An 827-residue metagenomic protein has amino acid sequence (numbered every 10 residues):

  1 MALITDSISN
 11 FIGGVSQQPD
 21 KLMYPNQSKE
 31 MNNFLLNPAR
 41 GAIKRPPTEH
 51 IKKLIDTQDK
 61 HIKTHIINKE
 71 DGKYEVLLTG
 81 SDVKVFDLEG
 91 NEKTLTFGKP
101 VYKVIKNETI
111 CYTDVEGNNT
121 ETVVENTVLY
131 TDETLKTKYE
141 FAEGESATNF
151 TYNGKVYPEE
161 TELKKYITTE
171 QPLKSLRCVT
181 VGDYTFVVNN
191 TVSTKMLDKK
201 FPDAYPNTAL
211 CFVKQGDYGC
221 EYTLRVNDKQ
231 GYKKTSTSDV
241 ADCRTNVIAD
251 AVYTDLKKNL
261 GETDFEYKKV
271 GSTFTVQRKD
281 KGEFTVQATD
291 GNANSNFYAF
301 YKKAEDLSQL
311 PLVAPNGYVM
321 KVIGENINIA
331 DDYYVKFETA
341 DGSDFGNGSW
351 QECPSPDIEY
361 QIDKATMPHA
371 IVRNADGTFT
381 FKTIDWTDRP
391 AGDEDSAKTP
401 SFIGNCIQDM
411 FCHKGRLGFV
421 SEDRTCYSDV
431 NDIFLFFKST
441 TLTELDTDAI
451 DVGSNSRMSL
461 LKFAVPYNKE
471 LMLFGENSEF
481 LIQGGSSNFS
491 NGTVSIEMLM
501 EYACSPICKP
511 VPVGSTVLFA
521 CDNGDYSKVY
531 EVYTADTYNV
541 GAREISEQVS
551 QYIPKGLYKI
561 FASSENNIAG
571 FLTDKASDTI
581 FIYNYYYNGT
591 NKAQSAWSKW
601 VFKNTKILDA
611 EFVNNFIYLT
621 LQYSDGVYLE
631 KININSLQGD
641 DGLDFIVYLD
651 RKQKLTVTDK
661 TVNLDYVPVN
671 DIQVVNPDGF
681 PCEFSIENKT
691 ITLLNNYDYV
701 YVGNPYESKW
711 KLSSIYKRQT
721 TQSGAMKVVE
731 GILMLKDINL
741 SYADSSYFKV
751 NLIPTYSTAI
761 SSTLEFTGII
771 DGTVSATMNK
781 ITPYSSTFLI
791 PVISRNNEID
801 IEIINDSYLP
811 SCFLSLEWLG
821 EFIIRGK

Functional and structural regions predicted by a protein language model:
M1-E92, Q309, G317, V322-L460 (+2 more regions): N-terminal beta-propeller domains
A2-H61, I66-E70, D525-K827: Beta-sheet repeat architectures centered on beta-propellers
E49-H61, D385-G415, V420-N566, K575-D578 (+3 more regions): Beta-propeller and closely related beta-pinwheel folds
E75-T79, V187, G418-F419, L471-F474 (+3 more regions): Conserved beta-strand element within WD40/beta-propeller blades
K93-Y102, G144-S146, T151-V181, A449-L460: Aromatic/His-enriched, Gly/Pro-containing loop or helix-boundary segments that lie immediately adjacent to catalytic
V101-E140, E145-N149: Serine/threonine-rich low-complexity intrinsically disordered regions
K155-I167, S175-R177, Y184, N190 (+3 more regions): Long, charge-dense tracts
L173-S193, L471-F474, F480-L481: Elongated alpha-helical scaffolds
